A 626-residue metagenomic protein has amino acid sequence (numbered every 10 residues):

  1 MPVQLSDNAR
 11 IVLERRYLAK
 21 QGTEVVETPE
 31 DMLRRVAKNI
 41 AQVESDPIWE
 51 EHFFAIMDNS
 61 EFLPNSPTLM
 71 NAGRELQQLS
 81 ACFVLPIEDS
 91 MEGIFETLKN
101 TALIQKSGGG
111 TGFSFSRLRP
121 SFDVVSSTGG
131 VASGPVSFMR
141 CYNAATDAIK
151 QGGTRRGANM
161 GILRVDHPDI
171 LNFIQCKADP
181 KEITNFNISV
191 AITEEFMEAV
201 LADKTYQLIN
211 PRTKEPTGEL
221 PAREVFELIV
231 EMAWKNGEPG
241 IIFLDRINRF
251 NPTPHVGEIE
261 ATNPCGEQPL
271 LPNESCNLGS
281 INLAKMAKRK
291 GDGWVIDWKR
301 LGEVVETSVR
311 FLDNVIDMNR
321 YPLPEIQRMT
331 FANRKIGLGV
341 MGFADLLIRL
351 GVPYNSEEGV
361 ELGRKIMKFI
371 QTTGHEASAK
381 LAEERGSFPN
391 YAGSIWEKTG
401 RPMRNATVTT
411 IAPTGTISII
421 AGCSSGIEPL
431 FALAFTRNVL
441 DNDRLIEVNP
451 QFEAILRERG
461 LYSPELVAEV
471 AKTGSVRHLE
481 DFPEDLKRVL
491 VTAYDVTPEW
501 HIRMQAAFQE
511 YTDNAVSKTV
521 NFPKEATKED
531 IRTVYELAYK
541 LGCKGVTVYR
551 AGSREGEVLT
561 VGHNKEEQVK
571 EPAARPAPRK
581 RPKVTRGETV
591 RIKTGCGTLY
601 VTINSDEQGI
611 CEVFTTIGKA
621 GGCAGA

Functional and structural regions predicted by a protein language model:
M1-L79, L85, F226-K235, E536 (+4 more regions): Acidic/polar, glycine-rich intrinsically disordered N-terminal extensions of enzymes
V3, S80-W298, Y321, E325 (+2 more regions): Active-site cavity-forming subdomains of large catalytic enzyme subunits
L5-L13, A55-A72, V165-D166, T307-M318 (+3 more regions): Core structural elements
A41-S90, P211-E231, E238-I241, N355 (+1 more regions): Gly/Pro-rich turn-and-neighbor structural signature
P47-F53, G110-F113, G153-M160, G240-F243 (+6 more regions): Flexible, glycine/charged-enriched surface loops at secondary-structure junctions
E267-P269, L312-D317, G400-R401, T409-V558 (+2 more regions): Catalytic alpha/beta core of large soluble enzyme barrels
V304-Q327, F331, K335, V352-T414 (+3 more regions): Internal maturation/activation junctions in enzymes
T560-Y600, S605: Short, Gly/Pro- and small/polar-rich lid/capping loops
